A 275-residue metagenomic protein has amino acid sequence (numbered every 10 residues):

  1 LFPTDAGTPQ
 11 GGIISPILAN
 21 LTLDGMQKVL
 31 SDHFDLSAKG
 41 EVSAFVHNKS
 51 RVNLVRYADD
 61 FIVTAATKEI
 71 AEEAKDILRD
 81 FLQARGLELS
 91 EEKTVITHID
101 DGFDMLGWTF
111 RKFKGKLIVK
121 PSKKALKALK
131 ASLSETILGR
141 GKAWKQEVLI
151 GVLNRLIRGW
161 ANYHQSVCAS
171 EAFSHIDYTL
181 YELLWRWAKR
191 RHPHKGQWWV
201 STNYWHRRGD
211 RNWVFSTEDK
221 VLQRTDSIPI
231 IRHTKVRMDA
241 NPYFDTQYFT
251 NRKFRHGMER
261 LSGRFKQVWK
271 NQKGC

Functional and structural regions predicted by a protein language model:
L1-C275: Non-catalytic terminal/accessory segments
